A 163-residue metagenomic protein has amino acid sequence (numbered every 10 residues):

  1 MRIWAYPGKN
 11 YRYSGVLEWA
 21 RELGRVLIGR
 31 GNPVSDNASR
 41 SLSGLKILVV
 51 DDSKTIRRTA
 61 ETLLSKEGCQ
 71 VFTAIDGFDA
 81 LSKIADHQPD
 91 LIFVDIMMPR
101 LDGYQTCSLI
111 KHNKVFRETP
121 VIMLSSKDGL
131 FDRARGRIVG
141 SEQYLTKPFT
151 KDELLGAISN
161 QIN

Functional and structural regions predicted by a protein language model:
G15, F149-I158: C-terminal output helix
R58-K66: Charged docking surfaces used in two-component/phosphorelay signaling
G68-I75, K83, L145: Short hydrophobic/Thr-rich beta-strand motif most characteristic of the beta2 strand and flanking loop of CheY-like
H87-F93: Active-site beta3 strand of CheY-like receiver
M98: Receiver (REC) domain active-site loop signature in two-component systems and cognate sites in sensor histidine kinases
